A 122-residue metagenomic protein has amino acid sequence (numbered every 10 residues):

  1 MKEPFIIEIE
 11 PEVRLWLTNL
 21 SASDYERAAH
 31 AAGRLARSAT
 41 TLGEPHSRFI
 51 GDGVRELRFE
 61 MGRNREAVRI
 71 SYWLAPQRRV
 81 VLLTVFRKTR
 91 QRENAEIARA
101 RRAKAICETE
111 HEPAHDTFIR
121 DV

Functional and structural regions predicted by a protein language model:
M1-A67, P76-V80, F86-V122: Basic, Lys/Arg-enriched alpha-helical interface segments
I70-Y72: Hydrophobic/aromatic beta-strand elements that line small-molecule binding cavities or substrate pockets in beta-rich
